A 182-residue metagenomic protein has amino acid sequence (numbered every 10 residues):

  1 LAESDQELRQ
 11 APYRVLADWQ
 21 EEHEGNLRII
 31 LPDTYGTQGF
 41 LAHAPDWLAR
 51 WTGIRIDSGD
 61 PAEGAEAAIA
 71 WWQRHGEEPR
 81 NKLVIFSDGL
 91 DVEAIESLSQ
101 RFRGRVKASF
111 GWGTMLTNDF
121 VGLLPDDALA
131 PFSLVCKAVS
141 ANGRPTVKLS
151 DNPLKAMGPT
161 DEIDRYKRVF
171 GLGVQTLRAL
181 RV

Functional and structural regions predicted by a protein language model:
L1-G64, S97, F102, S140-R144: Buried, small/hydrophobic-residue-enriched core segments of structured protein domains
T37, R50, G59-K82, S87-V182: Gly/Ser/Thr/Ala-enriched C-terminal appendages of enzymes
